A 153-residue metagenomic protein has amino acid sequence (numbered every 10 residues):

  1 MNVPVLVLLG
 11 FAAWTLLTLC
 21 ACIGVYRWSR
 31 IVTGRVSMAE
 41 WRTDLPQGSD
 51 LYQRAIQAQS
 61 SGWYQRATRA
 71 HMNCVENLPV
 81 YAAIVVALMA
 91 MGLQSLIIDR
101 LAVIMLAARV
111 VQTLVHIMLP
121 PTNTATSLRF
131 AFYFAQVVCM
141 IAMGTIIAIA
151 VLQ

Functional and structural regions predicted by a protein language model:
M1-Q47: N-terminal signal-anchor transmembrane alpha helix
A13, H71, V103-A107, A131 (+1 more regions): Hydrophobic residues within alpha-helical transmembrane segments of multi-pass solute transporters/permease subunits
W14-C22, V80, A108, Q112 (+1 more regions): Alpha-helical transmembrane segments of multipass membrane proteins
G48-P79: Membrane interfacial helix-start motif at the N-side
M72-A87, M140: Core segments of transmembrane alpha-helices that mediate helix-helix packing or line hydrophobic substrate/ligand
I84-A107: Short alpha-helical packing/oligomerization segments
V111-C139: Interfacial loop-to-transmembrane junctions
M143-Q153: Juxtamembrane boundary at the C-terminal end of a transmembrane helix
